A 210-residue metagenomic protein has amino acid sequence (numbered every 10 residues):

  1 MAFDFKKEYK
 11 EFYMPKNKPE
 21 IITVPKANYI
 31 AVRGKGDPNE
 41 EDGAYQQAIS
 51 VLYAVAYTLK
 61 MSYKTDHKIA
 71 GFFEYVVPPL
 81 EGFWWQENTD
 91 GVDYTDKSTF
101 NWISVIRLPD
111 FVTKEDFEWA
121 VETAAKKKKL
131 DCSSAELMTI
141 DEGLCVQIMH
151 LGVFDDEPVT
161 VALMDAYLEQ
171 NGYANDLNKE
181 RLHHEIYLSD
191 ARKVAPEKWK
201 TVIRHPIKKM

Functional and structural regions predicted by a protein language model:
M1-M210: A solvent-exposed interaction/effector surface
